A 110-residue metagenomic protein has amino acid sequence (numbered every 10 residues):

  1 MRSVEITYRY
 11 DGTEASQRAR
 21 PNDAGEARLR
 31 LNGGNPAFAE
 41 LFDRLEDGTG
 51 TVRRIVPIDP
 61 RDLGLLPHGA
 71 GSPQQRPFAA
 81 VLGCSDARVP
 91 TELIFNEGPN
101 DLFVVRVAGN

Functional and structural regions predicted by a protein language model:
V4-R20: Short, contiguous pre-domain boundary segments
R18-N110: Short, conserved "active-site rim" segments that organize catalytic pockets and cofactor/ligand binding
